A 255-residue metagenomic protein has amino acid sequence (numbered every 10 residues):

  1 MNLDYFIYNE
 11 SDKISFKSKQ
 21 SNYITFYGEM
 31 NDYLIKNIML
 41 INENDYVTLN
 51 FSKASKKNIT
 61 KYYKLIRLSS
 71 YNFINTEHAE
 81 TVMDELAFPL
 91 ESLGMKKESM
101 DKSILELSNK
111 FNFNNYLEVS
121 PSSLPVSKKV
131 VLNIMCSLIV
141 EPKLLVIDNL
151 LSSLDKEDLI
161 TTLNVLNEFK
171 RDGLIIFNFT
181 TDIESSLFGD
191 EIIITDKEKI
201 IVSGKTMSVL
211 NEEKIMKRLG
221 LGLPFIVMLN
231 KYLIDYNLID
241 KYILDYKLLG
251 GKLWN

Functional and structural regions predicted by a protein language model:
M1-K13, I24, I215-N255: ABC ATPase nucleotide-binding domains
K19-N42: Glycine-rich P-loop/Walker A and Walker A-like loops and their local beta1-loop-alpha1 context in P-loop NTPases
L68, N72-I74, H78-L93: Q-loop/switch helix immediately C-terminal to the Walker
K97-D101, L107-S122: Conserved ABC nucleotide-binding domain
N133-I134: Hydrophobic anchor residue at the start of the ABC signature
S137-L138: ABC ATPase C-loop
L187-I194: Conserved catalytic segment of ABC-fold P-loop ATPases
K197-K199: Conserved ABC ATPase "signature" C-loop
